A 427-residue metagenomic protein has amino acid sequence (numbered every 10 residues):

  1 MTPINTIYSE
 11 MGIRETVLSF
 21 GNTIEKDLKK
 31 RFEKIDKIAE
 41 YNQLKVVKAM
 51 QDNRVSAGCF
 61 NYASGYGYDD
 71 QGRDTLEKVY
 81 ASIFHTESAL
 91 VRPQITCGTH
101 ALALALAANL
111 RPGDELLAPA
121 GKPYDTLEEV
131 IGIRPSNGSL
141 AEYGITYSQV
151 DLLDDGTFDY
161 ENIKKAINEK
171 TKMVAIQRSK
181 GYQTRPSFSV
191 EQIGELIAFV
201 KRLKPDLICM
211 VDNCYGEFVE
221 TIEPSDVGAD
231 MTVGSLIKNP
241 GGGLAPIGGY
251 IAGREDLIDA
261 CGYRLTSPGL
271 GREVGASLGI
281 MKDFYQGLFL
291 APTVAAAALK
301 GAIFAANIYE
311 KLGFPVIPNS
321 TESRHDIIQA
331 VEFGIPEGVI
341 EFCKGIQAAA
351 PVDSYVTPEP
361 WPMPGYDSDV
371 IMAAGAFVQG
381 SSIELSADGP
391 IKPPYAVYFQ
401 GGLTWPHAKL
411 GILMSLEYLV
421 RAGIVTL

Functional and structural regions predicted by a protein language model:
P3-E25, K29, D36, V46-C59 (+7 more regions): Conserved PLP-enzyme active-site core in the AAT-like
A39-Q43: Acidic, PIN/NYN-like endoribonuclease modules and their adjacent C-terminal/linker elements
C59, A63-S64, L90-P93, I327-E332: Short glycine-rich or small-residue beta-strand-to-loop segments that form or flank ligand, phosphate, metal/Fe-S
Y62, I95, L153, N213 (+5 more regions): Generic detector of intrinsically disordered, low-complexity, polar/charged segments
I83-T86: Flexible linker/loop signature enriched in Pro/Ser/Thr and Pro/Gly
E310-L427: Conserved C-terminal alpha-helix-loop-beta "cap" of PLP-dependent enzymes that closes/shapes the active-site mouth
